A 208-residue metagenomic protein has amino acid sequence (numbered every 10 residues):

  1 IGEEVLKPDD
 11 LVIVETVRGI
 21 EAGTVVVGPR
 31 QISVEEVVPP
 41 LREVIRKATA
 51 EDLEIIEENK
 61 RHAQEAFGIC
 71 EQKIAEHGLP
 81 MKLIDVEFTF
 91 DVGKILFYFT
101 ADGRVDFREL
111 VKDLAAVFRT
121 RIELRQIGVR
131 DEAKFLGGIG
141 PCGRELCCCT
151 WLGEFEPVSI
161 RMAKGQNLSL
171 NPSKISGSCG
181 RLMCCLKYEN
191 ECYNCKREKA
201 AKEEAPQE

Functional and structural regions predicted by a protein language model:
I1-N171: Acidic-enriched and Gly/Ser
K82-I84, E204-E208: Long, contiguous alpha-helical scaffold regions
W151-P206: Ferredoxin-type iron-sulfur electron-transfer modules in oxidoreductases and energy-metabolism complexes
